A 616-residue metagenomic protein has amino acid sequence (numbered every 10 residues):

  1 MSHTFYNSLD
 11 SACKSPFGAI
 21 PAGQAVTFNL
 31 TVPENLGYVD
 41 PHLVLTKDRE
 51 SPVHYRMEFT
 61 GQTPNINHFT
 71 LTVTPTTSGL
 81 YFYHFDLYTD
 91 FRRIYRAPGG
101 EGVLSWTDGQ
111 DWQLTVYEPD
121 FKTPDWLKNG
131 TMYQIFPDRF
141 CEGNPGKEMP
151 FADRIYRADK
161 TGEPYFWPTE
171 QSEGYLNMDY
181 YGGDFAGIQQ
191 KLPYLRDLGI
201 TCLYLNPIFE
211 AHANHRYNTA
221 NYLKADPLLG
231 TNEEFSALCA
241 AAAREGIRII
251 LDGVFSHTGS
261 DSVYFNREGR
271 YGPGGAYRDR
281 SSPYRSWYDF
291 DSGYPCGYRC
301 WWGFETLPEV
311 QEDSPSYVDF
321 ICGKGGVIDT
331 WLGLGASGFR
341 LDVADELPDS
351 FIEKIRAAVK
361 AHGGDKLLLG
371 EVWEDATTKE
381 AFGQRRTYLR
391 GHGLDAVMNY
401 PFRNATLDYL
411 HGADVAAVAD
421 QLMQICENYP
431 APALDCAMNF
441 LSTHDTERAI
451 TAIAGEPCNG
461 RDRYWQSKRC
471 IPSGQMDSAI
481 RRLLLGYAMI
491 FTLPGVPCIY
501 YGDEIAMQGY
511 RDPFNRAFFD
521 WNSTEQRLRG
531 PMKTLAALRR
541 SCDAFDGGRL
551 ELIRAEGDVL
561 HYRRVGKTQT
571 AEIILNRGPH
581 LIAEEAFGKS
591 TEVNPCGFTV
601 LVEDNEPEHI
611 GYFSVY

Functional and structural regions predicted by a protein language model:
M1-N129, H362: Glycan-association/targeting regions that enable binding to alpha-glucans and other polysaccharides
L30, I135, L195, L205 (+11 more regions): Conserved, mostly hydrophobic/aromatic
V32-E34, T591-Y616: C-terminal beta-strand-rich structural cap/linker in extracellular carbohydrate-active enzymes
F121-D125, Q189-G199, C239-A240, I425-P430 (+1 more regions): Short amphipathic alpha-helices and their capping/turn segments at secondary-structure boundaries
L127, E142-Y180, E374, A413 (+3 more regions): Loop/helix patches that line or flank the sugar-binding groove of alpha-linked glycan CAZymes
T131-Y133, L203-L205, I249-L251, F339 (+4 more regions): Hydrophobic faces of well-ordered beta-strands that scaffold small-molecule active sites in alpha/beta enzyme cores
F136-T201, I208-L334, I355-A361: Substrate-binding/active-site clefts of carbohydrate-active enzymes
C239-R248, S256-H257, S262-P273, V327 (+3 more regions): Active-site-proximal helices and loops of the catalytic beta/alpha 8
